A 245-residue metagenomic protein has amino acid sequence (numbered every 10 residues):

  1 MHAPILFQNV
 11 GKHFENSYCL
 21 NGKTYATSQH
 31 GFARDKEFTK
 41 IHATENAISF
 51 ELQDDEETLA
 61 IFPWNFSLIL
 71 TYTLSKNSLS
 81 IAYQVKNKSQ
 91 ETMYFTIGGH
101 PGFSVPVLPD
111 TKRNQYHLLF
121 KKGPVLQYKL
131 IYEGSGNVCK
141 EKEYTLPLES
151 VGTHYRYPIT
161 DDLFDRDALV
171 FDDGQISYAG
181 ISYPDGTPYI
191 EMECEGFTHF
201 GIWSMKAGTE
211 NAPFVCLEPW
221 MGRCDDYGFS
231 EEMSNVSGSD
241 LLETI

Functional and structural regions predicted by a protein language model:
M1-T24: Acidic-aromatic substrate-binding/catalytic surfaces of carbohydrate-active enzymes
Y18-G22, Y83, S239-I245: Short Pro-Gly-centered flexible turn/kink motifs
K23-K76: Extended, loop-rich substrate-binding clefts of extracytoplasmic carbohydrate-active enzymes
I41-I48, T73-S78, V107, Y183-D185 (+1 more regions): A short, structured loop/turn motif at beta-sheet edges
I48-F50, L68-L70, I81, G99 (+3 more regions): Hydrophobic residues positioned within well-ordered beta-strands of beta-sheet architectures
D54-L108: Acidic, contiguous internal or C-terminal segments within carbohydrate-active enzymes that form a structured patch used
V105, P109-E195: Active-site/ligand-binding surface loops and adjacent short beta/alpha elements that line catalytic pockets across
Y189-I245: Active-site pocket scaffolds in enzymes
